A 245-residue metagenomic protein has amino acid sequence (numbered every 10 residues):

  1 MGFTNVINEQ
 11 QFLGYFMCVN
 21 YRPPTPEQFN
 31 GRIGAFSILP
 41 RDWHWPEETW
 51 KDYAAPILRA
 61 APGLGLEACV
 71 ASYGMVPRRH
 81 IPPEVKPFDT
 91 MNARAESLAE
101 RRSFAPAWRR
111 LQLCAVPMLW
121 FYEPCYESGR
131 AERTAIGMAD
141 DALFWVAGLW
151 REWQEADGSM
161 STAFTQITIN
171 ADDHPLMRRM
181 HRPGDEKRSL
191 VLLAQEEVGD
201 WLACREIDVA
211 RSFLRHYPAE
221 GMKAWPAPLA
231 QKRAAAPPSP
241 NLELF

Functional and structural regions predicted by a protein language model:
G2-F245: Short linear sequence motif anchored by a di-proline
